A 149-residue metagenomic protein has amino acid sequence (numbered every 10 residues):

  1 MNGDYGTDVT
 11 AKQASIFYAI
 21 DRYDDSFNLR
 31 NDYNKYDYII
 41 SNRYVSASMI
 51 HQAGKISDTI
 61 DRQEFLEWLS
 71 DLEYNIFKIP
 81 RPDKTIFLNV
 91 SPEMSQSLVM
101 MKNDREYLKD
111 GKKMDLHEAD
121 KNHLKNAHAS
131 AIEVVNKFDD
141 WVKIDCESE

Functional and structural regions predicted by a protein language model:
M1-D71, N75-F77: ATP-dependent small-molecule kinase phosphotransfer cores that center on conserved nucleotide phosphate-binding segments
N34, P80, D139: Structured loop/turn residues at beta-strand edges in well-structured enzyme cores
S41-R43, L88, I144: Active-site flanking residues adjacent to catalytic metal/cofactor-binding acidic residues
R62-N103: Conserved catalytic-core segment of NTP-binding enzymes
E93-E149: NTP-dependent small-molecule kinase module
